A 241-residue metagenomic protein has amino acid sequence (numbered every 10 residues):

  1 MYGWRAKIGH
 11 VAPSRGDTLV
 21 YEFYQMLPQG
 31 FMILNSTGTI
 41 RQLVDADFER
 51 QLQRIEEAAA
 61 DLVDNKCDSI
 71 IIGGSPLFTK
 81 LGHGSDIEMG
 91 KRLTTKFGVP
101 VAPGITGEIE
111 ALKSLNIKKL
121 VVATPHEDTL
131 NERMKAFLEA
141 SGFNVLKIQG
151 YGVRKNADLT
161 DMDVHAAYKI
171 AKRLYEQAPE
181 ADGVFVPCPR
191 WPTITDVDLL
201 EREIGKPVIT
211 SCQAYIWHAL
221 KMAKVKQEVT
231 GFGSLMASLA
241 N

Functional and structural regions predicted by a protein language model:
M1-A60, H126-N131, K135-D163: N-terminal glycine-rich anion-binding loop in soluble enzyme alpha/beta folds
L52-N65, K169-A181: Short, well-structured alpha-helical segments in soluble
A59-T106: Glycine/small-residue-rich loop that forms an oxyanion/phosphate-binding "nest" at active or ligand-binding sites
D68-G73, V121-V122, A181-C188: Periplasmic-binding protein-like
I71-I72, V101-I105, K147-I148, V186 (+1 more regions): General beta-strand structural signal in soluble alpha/beta enzymes
M89-N156, A237-N241: Conserved beta-alpha
V153-N156, I204-E228: Short, flexible loop segments at boundaries between secondary-structure elements
Y168-L200, Y215-I216: Hydrophobic alpha-helical
